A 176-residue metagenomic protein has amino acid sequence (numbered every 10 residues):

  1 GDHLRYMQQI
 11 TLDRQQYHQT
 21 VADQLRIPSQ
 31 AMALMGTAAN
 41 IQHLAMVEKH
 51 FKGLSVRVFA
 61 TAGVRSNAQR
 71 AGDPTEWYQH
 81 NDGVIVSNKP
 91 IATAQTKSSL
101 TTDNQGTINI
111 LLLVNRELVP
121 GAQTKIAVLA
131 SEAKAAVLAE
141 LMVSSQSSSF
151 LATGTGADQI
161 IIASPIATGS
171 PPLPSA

Functional and structural regions predicted by a protein language model:
G1-A176: Alpha/propeptide regions of enzymes that mature by internal proteolysis
